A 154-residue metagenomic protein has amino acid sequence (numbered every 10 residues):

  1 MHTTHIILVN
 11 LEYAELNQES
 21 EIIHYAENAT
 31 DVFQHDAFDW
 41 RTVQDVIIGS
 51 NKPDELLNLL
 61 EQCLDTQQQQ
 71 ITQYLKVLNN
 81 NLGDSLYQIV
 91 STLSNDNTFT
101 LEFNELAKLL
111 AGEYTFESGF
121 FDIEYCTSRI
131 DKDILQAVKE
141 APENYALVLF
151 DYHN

Functional and structural regions predicted by a protein language model:
M1, A111-N154: Acidic, proline/glycine-rich low-complexity IDRs
M1-D39, N144-N154: Short, extreme N-terminal segment that most often corresponds to the first beta-strand
H24-F120: Low-complexity, serine/threonine/proline-enriched polar segments
